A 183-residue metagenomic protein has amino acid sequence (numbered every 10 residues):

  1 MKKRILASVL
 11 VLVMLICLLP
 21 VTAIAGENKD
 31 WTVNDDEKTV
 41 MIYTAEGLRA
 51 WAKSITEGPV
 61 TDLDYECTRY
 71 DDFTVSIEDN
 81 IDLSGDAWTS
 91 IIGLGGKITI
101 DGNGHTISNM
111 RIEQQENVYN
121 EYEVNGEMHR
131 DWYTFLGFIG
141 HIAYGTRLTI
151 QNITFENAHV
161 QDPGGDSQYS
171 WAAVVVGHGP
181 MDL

Functional and structural regions predicted by a protein language model:
M1-I5, V9-L10: Positively charged n-region of N-terminal signal peptides that target proteins for export
I16-I24: C-terminal segment of classical bacterial N-terminal signal peptides
A25-L183: Surface-exposed repetitive/solenoidal architectures
